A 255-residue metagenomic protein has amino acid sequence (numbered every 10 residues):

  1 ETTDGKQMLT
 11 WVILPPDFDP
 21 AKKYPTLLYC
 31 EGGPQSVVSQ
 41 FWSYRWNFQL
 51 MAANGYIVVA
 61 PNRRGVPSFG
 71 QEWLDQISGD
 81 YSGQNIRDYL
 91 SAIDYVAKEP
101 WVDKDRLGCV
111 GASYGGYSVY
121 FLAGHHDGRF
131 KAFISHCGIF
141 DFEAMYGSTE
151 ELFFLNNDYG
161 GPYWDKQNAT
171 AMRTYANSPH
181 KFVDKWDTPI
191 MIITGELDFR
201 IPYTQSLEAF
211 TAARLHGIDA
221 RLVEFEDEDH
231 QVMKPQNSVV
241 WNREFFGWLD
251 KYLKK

Functional and structural regions predicted by a protein language model:
E1-K22: N-terminal cap/lid segment of alpha/beta-hydrolase-fold proteins
L9-W11, L27, I57, M191: Residues embedded in well-ordered beta-strands
I13, Y29-C30, V110, I193: Short hydrophobic segments within beta-strands
F18-Y24, Y29-G70: Short substrate-entry loop that stabilizes the transition state in hydrolases
N47, A52-A53, A60-K255: Active-site-proximal cap/loop segments of hydrolase catalytic domains
